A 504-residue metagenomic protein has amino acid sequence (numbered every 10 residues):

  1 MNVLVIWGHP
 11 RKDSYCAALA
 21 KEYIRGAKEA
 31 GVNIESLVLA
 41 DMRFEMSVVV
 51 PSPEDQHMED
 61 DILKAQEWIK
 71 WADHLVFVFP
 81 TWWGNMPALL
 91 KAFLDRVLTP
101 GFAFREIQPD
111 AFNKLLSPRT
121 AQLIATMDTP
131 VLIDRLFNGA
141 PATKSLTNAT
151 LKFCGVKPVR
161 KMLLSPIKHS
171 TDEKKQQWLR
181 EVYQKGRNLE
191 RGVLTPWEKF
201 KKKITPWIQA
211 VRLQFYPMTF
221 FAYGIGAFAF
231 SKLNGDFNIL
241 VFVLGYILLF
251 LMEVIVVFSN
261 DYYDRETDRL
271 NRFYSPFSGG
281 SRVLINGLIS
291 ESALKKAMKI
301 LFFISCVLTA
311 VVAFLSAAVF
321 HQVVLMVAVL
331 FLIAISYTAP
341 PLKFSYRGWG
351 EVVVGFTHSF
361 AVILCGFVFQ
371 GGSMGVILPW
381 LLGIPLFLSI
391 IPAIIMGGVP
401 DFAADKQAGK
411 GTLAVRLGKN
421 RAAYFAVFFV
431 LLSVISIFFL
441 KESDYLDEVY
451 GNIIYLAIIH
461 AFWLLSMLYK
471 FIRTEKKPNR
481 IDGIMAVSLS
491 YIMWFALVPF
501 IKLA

Functional and structural regions predicted by a protein language model:
H57-T147: Helix-loop-strand module that forms the ligand-binding subsite of alpha/beta enzymes
I133-K199: Glycine-rich phosphate/pyrophosphate-binding loop and the adjoining helix
P196-Y263, F273, K296, Y337-L364 (+1 more regions): Topogenic membrane-insertion module of multi-pass membrane proteins
A227-I247, V307-V323, V362-G383, F438-Y450 (+1 more regions): Helix-coil boundary and interhelical linker segments in multi-pass alpha-helical membrane proteins
L251-S278, V283, P392-A414: Acidic (Asp/Glu-rich) catalytic motifs at the cytosolic membrane interface
R272-A317, G411-L446: Multi-pass membrane catalytic core of lipid/isoprenoid biosynthesis enzymes
S281-M374: Intramembrane alpha-helical segments
E442-A504: Extended hydrophobic alpha-helices typical of membrane-associated regions
